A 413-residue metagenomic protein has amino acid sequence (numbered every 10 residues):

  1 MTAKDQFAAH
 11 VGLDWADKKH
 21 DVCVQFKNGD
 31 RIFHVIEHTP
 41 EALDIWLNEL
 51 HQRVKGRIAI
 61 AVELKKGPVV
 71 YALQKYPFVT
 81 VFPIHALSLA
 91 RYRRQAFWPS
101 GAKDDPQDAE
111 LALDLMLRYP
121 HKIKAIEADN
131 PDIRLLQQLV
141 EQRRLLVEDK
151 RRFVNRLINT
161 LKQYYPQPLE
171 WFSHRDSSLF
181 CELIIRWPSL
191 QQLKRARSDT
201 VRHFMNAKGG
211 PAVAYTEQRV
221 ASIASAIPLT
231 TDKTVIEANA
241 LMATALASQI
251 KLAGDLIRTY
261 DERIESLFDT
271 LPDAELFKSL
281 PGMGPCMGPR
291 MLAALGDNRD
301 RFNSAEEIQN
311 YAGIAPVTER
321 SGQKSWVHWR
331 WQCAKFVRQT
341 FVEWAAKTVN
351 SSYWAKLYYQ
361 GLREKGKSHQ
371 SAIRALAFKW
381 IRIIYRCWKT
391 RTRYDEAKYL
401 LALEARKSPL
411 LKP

Functional and structural regions predicted by a protein language model:
M1-P413: A detector of single, family-specific signature residues that are central to catalytic or substrate-handling motifs
